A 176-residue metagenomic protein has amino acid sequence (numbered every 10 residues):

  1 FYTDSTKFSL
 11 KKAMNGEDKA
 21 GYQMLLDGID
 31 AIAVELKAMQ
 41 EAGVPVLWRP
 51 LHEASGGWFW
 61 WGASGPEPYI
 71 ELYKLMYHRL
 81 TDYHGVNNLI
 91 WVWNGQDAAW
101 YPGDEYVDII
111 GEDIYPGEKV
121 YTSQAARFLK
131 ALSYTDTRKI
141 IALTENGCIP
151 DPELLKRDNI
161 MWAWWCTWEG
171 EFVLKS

Functional and structural regions predicted by a protein language model:
F1-L75, D82, V86: Substrate-binding cleft of extracellular glycoside hydrolase catalytic domains
Y2-T6, L36-G43, Y101-E105, S133 (+1 more regions): Acidic (Asp/Glu)-rich catalytic clusters
A31-E35, W93-Y101, T122-A131, G147-L155: Alpha-helical scaffolding within the catalytic cores of extracellular/periplasmic polymer-degrading hydrolases
E41-L47, H84-I90, E105-D108, D136-I141 (+1 more regions): Loop/turn elements at helix/coil->beta-strand transitions in domains of secreted/extracellular proteins
R49-L51, Y73-A99, R138-I149: Aromatic-lined carbohydrate-recognition surfaces of secreted/lumenal glycan-active proteins
D97-V120, C166-E169: Aromatic- and acid-rich polysaccharide-binding/catalytic face of secreted or lumenal carbohydrate-active enzymes
E112-S133, R138-K139: Substrate-binding surface in catalytic domains of secreted glycosidases
K139-S176: Substrate-binding cleft of secreted/luminal carbohydrate-active enzymes
